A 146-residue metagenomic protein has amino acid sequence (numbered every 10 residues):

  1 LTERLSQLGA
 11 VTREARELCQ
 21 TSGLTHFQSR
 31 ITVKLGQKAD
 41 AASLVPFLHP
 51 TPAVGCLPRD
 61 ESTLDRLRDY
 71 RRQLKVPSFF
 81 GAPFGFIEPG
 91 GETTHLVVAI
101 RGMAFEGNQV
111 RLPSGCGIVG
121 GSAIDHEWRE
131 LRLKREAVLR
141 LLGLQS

Functional and structural regions predicted by a protein language model:
L1-Y70, G143: Contiguous alpha-helical scaffold segments within structured protein domains that host functional hotspots
G55-S146: Glycine-rich, small/acidic residue-mixed loop/short-helix segments
